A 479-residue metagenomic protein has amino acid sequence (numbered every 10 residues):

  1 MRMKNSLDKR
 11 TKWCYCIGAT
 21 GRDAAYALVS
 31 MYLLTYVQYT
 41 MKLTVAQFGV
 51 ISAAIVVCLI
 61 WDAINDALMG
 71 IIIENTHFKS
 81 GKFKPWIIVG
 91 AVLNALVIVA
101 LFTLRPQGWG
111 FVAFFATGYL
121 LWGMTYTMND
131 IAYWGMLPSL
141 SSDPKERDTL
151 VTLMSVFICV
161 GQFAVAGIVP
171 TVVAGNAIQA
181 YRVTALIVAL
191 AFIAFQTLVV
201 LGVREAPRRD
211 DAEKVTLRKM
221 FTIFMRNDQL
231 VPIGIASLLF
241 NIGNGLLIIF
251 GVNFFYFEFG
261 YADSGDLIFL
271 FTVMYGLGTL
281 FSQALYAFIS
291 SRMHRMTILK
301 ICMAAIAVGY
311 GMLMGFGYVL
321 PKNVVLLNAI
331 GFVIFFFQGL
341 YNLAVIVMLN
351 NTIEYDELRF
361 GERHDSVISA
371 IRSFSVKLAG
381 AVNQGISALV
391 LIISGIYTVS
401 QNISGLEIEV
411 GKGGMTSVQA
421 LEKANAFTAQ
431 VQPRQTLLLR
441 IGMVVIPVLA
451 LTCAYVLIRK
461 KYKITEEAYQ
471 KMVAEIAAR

Functional and structural regions predicted by a protein language model:
R2-R479: Membrane-embedded alpha-helical bundles of multi-pass transporters/translocases, especially carrier/permease families
